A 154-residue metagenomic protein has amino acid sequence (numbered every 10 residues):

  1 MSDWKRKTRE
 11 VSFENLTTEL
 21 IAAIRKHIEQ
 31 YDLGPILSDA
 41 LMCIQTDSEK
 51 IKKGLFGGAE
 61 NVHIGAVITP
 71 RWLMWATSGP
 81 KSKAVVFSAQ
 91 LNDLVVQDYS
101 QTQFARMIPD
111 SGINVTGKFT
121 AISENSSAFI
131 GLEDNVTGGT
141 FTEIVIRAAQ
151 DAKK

Functional and structural regions predicted by a protein language model:
M1-A66: Anionic N-terminal interaction surfaces
D3-K7, P80-V85, T140-I146: Aromatic-residue detector
C43-G112, A148, A152-K154: Phosphoinositide-binding peripheral membrane targeting modules
K118-F141: Canonical phosphoinositide-binding patch of PH/PH-like domains
N135-K154: Pleckstrin homology
